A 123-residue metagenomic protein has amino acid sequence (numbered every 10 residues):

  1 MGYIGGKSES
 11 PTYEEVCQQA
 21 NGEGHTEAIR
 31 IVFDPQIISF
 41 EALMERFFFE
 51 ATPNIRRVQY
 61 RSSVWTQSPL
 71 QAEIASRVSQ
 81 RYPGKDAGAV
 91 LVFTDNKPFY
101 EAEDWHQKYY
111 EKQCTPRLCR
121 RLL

Functional and structural regions predicted by a protein language model:
M1-L123: Flexible coil/turn and secondary-structure edge motifs
